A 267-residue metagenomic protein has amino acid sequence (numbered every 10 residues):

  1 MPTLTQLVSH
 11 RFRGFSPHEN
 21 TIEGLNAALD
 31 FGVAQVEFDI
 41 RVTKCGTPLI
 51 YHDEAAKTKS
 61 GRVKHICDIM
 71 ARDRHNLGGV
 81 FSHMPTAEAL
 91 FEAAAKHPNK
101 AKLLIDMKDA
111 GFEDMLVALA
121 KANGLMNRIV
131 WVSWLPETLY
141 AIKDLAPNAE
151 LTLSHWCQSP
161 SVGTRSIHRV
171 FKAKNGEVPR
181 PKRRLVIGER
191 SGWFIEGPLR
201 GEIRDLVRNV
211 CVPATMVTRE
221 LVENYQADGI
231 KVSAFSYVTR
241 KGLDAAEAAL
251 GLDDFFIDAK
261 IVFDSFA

Functional and structural regions predicted by a protein language model:
M1-A267: Phosphate-group recognition and catalysis centered on beta-loop-alpha active-site segments
